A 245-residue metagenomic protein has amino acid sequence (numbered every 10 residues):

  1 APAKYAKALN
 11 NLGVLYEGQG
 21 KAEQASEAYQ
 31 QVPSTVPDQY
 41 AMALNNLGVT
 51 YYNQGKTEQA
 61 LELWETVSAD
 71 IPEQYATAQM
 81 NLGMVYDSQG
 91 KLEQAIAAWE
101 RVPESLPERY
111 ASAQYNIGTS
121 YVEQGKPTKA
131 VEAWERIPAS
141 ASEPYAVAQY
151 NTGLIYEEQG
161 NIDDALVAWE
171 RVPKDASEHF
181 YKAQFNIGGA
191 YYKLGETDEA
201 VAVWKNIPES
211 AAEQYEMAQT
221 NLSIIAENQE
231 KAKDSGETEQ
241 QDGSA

Functional and structural regions predicted by a protein language model:
K7, A41-M42, T77, S112 (+3 more regions): Start-of-helix register in tetratricopeptide repeats
N11, N45-N46, N81, N116 (+3 more regions): Canonical tetratricopeptide repeat
G18, N53, S88, E123 (+3 more regions): Register position in tetratricopeptide repeats
R136, R171, D198-A245: Terminal, low-structured helical/coil segments at or just beyond the last alpha-helical repeat
